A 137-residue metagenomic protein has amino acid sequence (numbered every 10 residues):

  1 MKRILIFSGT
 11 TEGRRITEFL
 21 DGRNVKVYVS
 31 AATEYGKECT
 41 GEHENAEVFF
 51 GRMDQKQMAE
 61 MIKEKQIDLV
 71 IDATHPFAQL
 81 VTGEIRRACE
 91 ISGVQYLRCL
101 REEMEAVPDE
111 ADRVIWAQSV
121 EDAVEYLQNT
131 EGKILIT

Functional and structural regions predicted by a protein language model:
K2-S30, M104-T137: Non-catalytic interface/targeting segments
G9-E12, R52-D54, H75-Q79: Short beta->alpha connector loops
T11, R15, F19-L20, R52 (+2 more regions): N-terminal glycine-rich FAD/FM-binding segment characteristic of electron-transfer flavoproteins
R15-I16, E38, Q57, L80: Phosphate- and divalent-cation-binding pockets in alpha/beta enzyme and binding domains that engage nucleotide-derived
G22-E38, R87-E102: Short, compositionally biased "basic patch" segments
Y28-R52, V107-D109: N-terminal beta-loop-helix "entrance" segment that forms/cooperates in small-molecule cofactor or anionic ligand
K37, G41-E47, K56-L69: Phosphate/nucleotide-donor binding subsite
A59-Y126: Glycine/small-residue-rich loop that forms an oxyanion/phosphate-binding "nest" at active or ligand-binding sites
